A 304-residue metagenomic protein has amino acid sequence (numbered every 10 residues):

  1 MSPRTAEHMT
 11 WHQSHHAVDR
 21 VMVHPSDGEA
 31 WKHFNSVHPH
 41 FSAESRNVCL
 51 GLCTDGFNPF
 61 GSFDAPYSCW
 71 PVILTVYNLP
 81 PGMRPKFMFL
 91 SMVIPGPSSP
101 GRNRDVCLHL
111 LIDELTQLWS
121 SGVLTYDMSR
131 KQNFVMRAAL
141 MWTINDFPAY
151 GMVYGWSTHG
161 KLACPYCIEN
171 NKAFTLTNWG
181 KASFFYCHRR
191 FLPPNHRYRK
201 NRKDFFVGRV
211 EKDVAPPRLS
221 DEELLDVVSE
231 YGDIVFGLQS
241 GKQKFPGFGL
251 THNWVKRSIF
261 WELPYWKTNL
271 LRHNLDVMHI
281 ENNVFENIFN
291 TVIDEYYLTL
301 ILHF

Functional and structural regions predicted by a protein language model:
M1-F304: Domain-level cores of phosphate- or acyl-group-handling catalytic modules
